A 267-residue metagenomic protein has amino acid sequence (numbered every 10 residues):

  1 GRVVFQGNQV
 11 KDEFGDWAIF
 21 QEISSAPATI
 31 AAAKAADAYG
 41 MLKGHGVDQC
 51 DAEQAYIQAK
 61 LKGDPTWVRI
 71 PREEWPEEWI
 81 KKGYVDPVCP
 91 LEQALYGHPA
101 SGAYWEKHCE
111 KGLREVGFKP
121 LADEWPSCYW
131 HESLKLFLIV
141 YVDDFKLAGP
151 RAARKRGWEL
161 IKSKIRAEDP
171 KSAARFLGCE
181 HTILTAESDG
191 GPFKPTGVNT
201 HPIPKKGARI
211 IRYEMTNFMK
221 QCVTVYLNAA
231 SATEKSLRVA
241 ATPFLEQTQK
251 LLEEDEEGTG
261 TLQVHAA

Functional and structural regions predicted by a protein language model:
G1-A267: Long, low-complexity, charge-biased intrinsically disordered regions
